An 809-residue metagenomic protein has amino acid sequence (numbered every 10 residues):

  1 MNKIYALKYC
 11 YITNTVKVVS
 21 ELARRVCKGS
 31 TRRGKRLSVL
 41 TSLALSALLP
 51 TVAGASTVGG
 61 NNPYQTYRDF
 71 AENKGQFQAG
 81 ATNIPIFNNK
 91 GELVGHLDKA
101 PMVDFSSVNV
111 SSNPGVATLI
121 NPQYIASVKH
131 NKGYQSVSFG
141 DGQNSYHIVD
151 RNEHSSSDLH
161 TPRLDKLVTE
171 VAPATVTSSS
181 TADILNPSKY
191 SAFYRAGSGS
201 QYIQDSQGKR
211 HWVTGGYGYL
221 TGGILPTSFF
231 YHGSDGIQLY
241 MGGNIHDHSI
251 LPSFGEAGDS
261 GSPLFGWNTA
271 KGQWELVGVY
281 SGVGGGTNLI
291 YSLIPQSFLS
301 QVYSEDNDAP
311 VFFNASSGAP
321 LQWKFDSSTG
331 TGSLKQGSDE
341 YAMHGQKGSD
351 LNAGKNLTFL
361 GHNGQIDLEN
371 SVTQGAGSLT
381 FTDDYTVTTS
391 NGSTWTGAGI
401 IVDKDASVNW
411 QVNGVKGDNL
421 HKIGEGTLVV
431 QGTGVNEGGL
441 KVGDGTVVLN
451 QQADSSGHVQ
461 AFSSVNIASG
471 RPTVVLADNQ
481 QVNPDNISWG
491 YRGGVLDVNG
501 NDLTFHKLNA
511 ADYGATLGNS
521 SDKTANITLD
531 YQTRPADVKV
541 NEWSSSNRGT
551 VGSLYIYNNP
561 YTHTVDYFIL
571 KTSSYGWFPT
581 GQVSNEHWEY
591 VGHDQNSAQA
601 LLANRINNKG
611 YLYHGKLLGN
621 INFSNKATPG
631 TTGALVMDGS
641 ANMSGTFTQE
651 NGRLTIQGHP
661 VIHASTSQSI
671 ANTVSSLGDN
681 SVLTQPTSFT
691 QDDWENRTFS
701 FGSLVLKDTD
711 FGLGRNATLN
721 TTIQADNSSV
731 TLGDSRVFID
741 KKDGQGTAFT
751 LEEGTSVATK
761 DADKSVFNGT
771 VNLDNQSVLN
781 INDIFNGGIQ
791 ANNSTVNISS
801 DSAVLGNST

Functional and structural regions predicted by a protein language model:
I4-T31, S46, G286-L289, L299-T394 (+3 more regions): Solvent-exposed adhesion/ligand-recognition segments of exported proteins
S56-I86, G115-N121, I125-N131, G222-S249 (+1 more regions): C-terminal subregion of chymotrypsin/trypsin-like serine protease catalytic domains
N88-N144: Catalytic histidine site
Q123, K132-V171: Conserved H-D interstitial segment of serine endopeptidase catalytic domains
R163-P252: Chymotrypsin/trypsin-fold serine protease catalytic domain
A319-W323, G426, V442-Q452, G470-P472 (+5 more regions): Glycine- and acidic-residue-biased ligand/ion/polar-headgroup-sensing regions
A353-G432, V474-D537, D594-G639, F689-F701 (+1 more regions): Extracellular, surface-exposed repeat architectures
A536-A598: Tryptophan-rich substrate-binding surfaces of secreted polymer-degrading and adhesive proteins
